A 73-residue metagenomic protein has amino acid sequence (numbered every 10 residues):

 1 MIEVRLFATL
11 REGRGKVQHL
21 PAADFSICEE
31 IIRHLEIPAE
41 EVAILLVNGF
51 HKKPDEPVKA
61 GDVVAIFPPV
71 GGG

Functional and structural regions predicted by a protein language model:
M1-G72: Ubiquitin-like/PB1-type beta-grasp interaction modules and other compact soluble beta-rich domains
